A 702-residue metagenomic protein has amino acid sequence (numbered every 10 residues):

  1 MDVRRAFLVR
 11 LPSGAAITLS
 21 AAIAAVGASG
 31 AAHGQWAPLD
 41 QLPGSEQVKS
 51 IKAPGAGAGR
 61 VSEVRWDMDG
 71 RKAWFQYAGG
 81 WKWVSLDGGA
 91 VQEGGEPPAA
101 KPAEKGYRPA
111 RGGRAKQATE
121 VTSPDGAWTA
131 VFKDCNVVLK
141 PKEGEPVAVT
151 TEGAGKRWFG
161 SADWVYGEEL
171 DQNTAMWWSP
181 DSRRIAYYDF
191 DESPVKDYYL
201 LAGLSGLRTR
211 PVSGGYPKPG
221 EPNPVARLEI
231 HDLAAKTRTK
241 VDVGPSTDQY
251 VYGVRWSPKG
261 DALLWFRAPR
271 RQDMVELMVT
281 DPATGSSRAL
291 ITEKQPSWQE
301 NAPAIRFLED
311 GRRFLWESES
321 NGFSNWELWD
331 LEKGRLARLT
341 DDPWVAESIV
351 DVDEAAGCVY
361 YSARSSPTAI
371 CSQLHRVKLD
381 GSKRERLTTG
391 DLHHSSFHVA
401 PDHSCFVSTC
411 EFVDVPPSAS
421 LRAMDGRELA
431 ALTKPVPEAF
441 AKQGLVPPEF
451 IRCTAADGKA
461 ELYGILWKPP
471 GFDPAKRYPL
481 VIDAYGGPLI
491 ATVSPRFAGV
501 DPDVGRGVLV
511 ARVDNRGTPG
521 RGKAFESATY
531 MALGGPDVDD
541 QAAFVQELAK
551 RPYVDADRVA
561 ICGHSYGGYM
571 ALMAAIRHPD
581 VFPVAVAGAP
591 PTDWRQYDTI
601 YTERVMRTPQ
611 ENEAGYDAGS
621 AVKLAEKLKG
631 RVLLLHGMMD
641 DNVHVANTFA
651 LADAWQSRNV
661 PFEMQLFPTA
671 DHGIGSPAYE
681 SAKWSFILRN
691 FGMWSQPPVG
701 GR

Functional and structural regions predicted by a protein language model:
W36-G59, G106-A110, A234-V243: A short helix->beta-strand "capping" segment at the edge of beta-propeller domains
E46-G79, A115-T122: Beta-strand-rich domains and repeat architectures in extracellular enzymes and scaffolds, especially beta-propellers
A56-V64, K116-A118, A162-D181, G253-R255 (+1 more regions): Signature of short aromatic-glycine-proline-rich micro-motifs recurring in repeat-based ectodomains
R71, D125-A127, D181-R183, K259-D261 (+3 more regions): Short coil/turn segments that connect the beta-strands within blades of beta-propeller domains
R71-K72, Q76-G80, G94-A118, A186-F190 (+12 more regions): Non-catalytic accessory segments flanking enzyme active sites
G80-W81, A127-L139, E152-N173, Y188-V225 (+9 more regions): A flexible loop/linker signature enriched in serine peptidases of the S9 family
L86-G89, P141-G144, L233-K236, P282-G285 (+3 more regions): Short loop/turn segments that connect beta-strands within beta-propeller blades
K196-D197, Y252, G260, F266 (+2 more regions): Serine-hydrolase catalytic core recognition
